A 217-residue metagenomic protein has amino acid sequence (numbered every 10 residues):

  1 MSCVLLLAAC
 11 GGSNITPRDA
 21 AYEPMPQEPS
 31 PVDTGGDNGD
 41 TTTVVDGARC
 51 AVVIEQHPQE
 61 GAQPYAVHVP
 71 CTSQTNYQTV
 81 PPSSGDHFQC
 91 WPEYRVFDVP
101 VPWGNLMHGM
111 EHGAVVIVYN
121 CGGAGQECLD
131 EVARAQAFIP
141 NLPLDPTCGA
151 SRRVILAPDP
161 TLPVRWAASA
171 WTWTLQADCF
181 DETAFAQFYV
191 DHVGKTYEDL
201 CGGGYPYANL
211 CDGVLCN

Functional and structural regions predicted by a protein language model:
M1-S2: Bacterial N-terminal signal peptides that target proteins for export
L5-L6, V44-V45, A66, G85 (+7 more regions): Disulfide-bonded cysteine motifs in exported proteins
L7-T42, D46: Ser/Thr-rich, Pro/Gly/Ala-heavy low-complexity intrinsically disordered linkers and tails of secreted extracellular
G11, G47-V52, P70-T72, Q89-W91 (+6 more regions): Sequence contexts marking disulfide-bonded cysteines in secreted/extracellular proteins
G36-D98, G104, M110, Q187-E198: A domain-level signal for the mature, folded cores of soluble proteins
H57-G61, Q78-V80, C128, A135-Q136 (+3 more regions): Extracellular/mature segments of secreted proteins
V99-L144, G149: Mid-length scaffold segments of soluble, non-membrane domains
F138-N217: Helix-rich interaction surfaces within compact, conserved domain-sized segments that mediate assembly or partner
